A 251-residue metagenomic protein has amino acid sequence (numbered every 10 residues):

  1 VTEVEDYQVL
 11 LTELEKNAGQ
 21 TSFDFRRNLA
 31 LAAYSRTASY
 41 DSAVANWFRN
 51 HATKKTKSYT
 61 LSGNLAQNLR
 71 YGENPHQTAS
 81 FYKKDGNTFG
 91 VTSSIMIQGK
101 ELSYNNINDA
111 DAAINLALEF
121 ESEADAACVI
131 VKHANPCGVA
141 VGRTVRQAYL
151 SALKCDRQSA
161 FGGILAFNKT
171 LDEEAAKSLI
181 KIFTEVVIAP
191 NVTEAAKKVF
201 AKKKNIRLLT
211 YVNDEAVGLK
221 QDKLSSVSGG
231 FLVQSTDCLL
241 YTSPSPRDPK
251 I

Functional and structural regions predicted by a protein language model:
V1-K55: N-terminal beta-alpha lobe that positions the nucleotide/phosphoryl donor in ATP/NTP-coupled carboxylate activation
G19, S42, I188, P249-I251: Secondary-structure boundary/capping residues
S22, V141-G142, I251: Alpha-helix N-cap/helix-start motif
D41-A43, F48-S243: ATP-dependent carboxylate/acyl-activation modules
Y241-I251: Single conserved hydrophobic/aromatic residue that forms the stacking wall/gate of nucleotide- or nucleobase-binding
